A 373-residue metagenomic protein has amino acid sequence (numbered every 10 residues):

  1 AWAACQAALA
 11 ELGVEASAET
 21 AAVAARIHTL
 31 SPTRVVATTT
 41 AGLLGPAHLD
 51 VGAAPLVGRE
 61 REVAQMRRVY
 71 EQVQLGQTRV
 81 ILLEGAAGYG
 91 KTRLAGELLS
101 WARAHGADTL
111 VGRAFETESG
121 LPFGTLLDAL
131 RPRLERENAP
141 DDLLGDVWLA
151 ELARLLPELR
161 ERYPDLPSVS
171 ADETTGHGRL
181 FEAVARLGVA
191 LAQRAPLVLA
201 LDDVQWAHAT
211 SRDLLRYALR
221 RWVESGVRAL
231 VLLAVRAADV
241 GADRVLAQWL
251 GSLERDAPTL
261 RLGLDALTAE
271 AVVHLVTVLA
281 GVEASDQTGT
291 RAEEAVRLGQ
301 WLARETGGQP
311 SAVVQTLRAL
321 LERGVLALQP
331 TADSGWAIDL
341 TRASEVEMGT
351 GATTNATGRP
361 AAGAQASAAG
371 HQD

Functional and structural regions predicted by a protein language model:
A1-Q6, A16-D373: Key residue(s) within conserved catalytic/signature motifs
A10-V14: Short coil/turn linkers that connect adjacent helices within long alpha-helical scaffolds, especially alpha-solenoid
